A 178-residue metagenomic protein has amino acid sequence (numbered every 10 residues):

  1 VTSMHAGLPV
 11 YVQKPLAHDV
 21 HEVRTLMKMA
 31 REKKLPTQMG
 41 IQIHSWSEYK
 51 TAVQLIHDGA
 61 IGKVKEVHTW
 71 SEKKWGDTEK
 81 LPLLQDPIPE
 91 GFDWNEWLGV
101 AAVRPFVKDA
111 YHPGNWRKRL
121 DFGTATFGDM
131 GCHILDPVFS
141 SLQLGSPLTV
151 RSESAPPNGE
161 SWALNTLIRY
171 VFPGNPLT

Functional and structural regions predicted by a protein language model:
V1-S45, G59: Beta-strand-loop-alpha-helix segment that lines the small-molecule cofactor/substrate pocket of alpha/beta enzymes
V1-T2, E22-V23, Y49-K50, D77-P82 (+1 more regions): Short, solvent-exposed loop/turn and secondary-structure capping segments
H5, A30, W46, F92 (+2 more regions): Short, solvent-exposed loop/turn segments at the edges of secondary structure
Y11-V12, H18, T37-M39, K65-T69 (+3 more regions): Structural recognition of the beta-strand scaffold that forms the well-ordered cores of secreted hydrolase catalytic
V20-V23, R31, Y49, H112-R119: Active-site-proximal cap/loop segments of hydrolase catalytic domains
W46-T69, L81-L83, G128-S154: Oxidoreductase and adenylate-handling cofactor-binding alpha/beta cores
H68-Y111: Core domains of carbohydrate- and sulfate-ester-processing enzymes
N95-L177: Rossmann-like dinucleotide-binding domain that binds NAD(P)(H)
